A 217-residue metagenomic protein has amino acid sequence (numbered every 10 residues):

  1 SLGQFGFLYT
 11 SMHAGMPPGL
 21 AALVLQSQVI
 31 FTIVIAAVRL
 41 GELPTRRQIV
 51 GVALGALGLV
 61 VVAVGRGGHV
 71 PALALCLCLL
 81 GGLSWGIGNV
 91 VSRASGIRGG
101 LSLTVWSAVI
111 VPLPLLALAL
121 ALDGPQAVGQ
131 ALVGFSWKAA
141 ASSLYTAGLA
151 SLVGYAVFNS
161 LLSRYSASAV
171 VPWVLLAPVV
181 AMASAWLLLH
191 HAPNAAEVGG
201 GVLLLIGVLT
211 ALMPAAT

Functional and structural regions predicted by a protein language model:
S1-G6, V29-V34, V60, L83-G86 (+5 more regions): Hydrophobic/small/kink-forming positions within alpha-helical transmembrane segments of polytopic membrane proteins
S1-L25, I35, L54, V61 (+1 more regions): Specific transmembrane alpha-helical segments of multi-pass solute transporters/efflux pumps, especially DMT/EamA
L8-L43, G81, A167-W186: Specific alpha-helical transmembrane segments that line the substrate/conduction pathway and gating interfaces
T10-A14, V60-L73, L122-K138, S142 (+1 more regions): Membrane-interface helix termini and inter-helical loops of multi-pass transporters
S11-M12, V38-L40, P44, S95 (+4 more regions): Hydrophobic/aromatic residues within transmembrane alpha-helices of multi-pass small-molecule transporters
L20-L23, R46-I49, S102-W106, S168-P172 (+1 more regions): Signature of the 12-TM Major Facilitator Superfamily
I35, P44-V64, A74, G81-L83 (+3 more regions): Hydrophobic transmembrane alpha-helices of multi-pass small-molecule transport proteins
G51-L54, A72-L80, S84, V91-L152 (+2 more regions): Hydrophobic alpha-helical transmembrane segments of multi-pass integral membrane proteins, especially transporters
